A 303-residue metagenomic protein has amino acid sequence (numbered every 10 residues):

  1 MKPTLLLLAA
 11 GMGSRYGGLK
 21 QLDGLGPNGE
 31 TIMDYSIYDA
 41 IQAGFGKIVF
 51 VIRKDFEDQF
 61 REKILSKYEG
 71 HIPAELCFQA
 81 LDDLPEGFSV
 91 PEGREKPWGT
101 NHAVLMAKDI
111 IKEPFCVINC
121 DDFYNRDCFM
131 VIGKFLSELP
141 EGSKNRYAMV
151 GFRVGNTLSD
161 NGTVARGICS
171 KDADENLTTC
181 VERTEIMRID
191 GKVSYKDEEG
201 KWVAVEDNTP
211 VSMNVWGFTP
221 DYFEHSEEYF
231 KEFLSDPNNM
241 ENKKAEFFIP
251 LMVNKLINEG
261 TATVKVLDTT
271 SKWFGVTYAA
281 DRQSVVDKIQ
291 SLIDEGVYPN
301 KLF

Functional and structural regions predicted by a protein language model:
M1-L19, D23: N-terminal nucleotide-binding beta1-loop-alpha1 segment
M1-L7, P27-V117, Y124-N125, F129 (+1 more regions): Conserved N-terminal catalytic core of the sugar/cofactor nucleotidyltransferase
M12, D121-D122, V154: Active-site metal-binding loops of divalent metal-dependent hydrolases
L22, C169-K171, V266: A structural signal for short hydrophobic beta-strand segments in well-ordered beta-sheet cores
R126-V215: Conserved core of the sugar-phosphate nucleotidyltransferase
V215-E227: Conserved nucleotide-sugar donor-binding and metal-coordinating catalytic region shared by glycosyltransferases
E227-A262: A C-terminal functional module that forms or caps the active site or interfaces directly with catalytic machinery
